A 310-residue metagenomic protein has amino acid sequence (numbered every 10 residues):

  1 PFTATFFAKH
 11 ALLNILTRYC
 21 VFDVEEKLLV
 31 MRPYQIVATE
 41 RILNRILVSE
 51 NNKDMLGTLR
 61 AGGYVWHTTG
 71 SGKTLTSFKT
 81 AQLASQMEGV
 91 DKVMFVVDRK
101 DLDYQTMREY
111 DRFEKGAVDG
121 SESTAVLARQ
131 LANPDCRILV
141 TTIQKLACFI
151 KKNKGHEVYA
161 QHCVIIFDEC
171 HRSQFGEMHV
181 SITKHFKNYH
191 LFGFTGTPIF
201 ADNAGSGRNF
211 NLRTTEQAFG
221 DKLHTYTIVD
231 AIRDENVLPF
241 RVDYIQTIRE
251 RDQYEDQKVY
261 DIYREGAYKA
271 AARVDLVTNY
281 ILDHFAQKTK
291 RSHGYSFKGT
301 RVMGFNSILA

Functional and structural regions predicted by a protein language model:
P1-M94, D101, Q105-G116, P134-R137 (+5 more regions): ATP-dependent helicase/translocase motor core
W66-H67, D91-R99, S296-A310: Conserved RecA-like ASCE P-loop NTPase motor core of nucleic-acid helicases/translocases
T68-T69, H171-S173, H185-A204, E235: Conserved helicase ATPase motor motifs in RecA-like P-loop NTPase domains
G89-D91, C136, Q161-H162, F186-H190 (+3 more regions): Short glycine-/polar-rich loops that comprise or flank the Walker A/P-loop and associated switch/sensor motifs
V97-K100, G120-R129, I143-C148: Conserved helicase motor
K100-L102, Q144-A147, H171-R172, G196-A201 (+1 more regions): Conserved nucleotide-binding/hydrolysis micro-motifs of P-loop NTPases
H156-F192: SF2 helicase catalytic motif II
A204-N306: Interdomain helical connector at the RecA1-RecA2 junction of SF1/SF2 helicase-like NTPases
